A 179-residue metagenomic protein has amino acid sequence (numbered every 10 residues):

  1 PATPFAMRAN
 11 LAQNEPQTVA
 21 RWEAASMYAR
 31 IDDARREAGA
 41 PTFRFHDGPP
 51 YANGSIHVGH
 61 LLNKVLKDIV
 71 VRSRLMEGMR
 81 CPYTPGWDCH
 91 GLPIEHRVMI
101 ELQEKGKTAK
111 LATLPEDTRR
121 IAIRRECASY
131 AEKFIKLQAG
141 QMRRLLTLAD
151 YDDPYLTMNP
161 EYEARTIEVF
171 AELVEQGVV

Functional and structural regions predicted by a protein language model:
P1-V179: N-terminal, positively charged nucleic-acid-binding surface of large information/translation enzymes
